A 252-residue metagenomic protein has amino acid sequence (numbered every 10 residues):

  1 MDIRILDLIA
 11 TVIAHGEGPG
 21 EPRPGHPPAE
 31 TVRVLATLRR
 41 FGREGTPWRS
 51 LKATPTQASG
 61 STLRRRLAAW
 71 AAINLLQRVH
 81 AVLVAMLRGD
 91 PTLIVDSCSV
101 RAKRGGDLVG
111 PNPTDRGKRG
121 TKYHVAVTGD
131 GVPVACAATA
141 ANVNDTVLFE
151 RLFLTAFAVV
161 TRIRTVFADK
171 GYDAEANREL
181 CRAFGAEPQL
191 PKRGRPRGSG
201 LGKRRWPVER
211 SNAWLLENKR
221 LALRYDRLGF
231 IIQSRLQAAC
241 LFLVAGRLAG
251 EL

Functional and structural regions predicted by a protein language model:
M1-L252: Short alpha-helical elements
